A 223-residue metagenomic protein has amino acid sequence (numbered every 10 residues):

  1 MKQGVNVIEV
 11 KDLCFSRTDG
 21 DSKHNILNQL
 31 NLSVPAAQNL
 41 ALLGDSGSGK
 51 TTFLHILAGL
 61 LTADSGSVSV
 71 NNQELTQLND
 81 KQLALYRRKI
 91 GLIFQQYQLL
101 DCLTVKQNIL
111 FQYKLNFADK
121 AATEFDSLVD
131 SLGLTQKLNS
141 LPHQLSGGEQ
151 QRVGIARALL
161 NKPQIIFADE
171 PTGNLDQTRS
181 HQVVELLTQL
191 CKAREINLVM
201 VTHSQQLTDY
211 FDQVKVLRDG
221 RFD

Functional and structural regions predicted by a protein language model:
M1-V7: Primarily ABC-family ATPase nucleotide-binding module
I8, L13-L217: ABC family nucleotide-binding domain
D219-D223: Conserved switch/coupling elements of ABC/ABC-like ATPase nucleotide-binding domains
